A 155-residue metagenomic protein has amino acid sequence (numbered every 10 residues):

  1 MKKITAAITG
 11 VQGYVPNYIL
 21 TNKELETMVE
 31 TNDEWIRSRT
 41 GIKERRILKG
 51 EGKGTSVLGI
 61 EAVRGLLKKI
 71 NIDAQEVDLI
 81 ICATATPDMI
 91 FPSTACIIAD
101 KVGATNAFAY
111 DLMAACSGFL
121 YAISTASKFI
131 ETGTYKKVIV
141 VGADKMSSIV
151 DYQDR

Functional and structural regions predicted by a protein language model:
M1-D78, V102: Conserved "HGTGT" condensation-loop signature of ketosynthase/thiolase-family condensing enzymes that catalyze
K2-K3, T27, K68-A74, P87-R155: Acyl-thioester C-C bond-transforming condensing/cleaving domain
D78-A85: Short glycine-rich or small-residue beta-strand-to-loop segments that form or flank ligand, phosphate, metal/Fe-S
